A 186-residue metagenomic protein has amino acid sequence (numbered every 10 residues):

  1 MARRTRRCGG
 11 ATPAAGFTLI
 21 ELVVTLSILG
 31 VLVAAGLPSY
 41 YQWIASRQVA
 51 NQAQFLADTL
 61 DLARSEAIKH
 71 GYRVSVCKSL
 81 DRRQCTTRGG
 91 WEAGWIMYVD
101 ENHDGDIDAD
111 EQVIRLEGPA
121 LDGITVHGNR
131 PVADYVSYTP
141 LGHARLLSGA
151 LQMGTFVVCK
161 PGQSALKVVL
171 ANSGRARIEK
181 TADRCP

Functional and structural regions predicted by a protein language model:
M1-G10, V31, A35-S65, K69 (+1 more regions): N-terminal helix-rich module
R4-G30: Glycine-centered recognition micro-motifs in short, flexible terminal segments and loops
